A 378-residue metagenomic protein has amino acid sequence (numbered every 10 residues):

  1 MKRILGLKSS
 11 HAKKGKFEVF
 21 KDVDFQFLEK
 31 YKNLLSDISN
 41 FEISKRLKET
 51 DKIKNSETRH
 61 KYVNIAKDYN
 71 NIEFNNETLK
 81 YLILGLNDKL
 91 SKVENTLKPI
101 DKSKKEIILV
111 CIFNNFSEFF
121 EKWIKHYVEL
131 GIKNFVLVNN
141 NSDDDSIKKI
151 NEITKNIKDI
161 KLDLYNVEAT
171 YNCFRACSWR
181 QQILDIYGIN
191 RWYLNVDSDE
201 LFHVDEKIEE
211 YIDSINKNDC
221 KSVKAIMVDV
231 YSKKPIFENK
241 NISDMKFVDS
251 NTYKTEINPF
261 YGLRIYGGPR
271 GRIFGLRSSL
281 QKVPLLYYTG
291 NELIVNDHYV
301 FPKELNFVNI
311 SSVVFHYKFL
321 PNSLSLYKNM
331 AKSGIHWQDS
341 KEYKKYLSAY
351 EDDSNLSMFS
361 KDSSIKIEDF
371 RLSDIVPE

Functional and structural regions predicted by a protein language model:
I4-L47, S56-V63, F174-S178, V204-E378: Catalytic-site signature of metal-activated, phosphate-bearing donor transferases, centered on the GT-A/GT-A-like
H11-D51, N55-E121: N-proximal low-complexity "stem/linker" segments adjacent to membrane-targeting elements
K125-K133: Short, acidic, metal-binding catalytic loop of nucleotide-sugar glycosyltransferases
K133-N141, Y165-N166: Short beta-strand/loop segment that forms part of the nucleotide-sugar
N139-I150, A169: A conserved acidic beta->alpha catalytic loop
N151-W192: Active-site-proximal specificity loops/subdomain of glycosyltransferases
N190-H203: Short beta-strand-to-loop acidic/aromatic patch adjacent to the donor-nucleotide binding site
